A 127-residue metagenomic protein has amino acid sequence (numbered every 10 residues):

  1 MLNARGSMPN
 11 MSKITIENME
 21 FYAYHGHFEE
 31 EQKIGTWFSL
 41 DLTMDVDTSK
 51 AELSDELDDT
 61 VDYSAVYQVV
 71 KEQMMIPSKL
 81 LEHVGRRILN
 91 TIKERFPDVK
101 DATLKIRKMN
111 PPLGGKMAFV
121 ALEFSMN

Functional and structural regions predicted by a protein language model:
L2, G6-N127: N-terminal, polar/charged subdomain of small-to-medium soluble alpha/beta proteins
